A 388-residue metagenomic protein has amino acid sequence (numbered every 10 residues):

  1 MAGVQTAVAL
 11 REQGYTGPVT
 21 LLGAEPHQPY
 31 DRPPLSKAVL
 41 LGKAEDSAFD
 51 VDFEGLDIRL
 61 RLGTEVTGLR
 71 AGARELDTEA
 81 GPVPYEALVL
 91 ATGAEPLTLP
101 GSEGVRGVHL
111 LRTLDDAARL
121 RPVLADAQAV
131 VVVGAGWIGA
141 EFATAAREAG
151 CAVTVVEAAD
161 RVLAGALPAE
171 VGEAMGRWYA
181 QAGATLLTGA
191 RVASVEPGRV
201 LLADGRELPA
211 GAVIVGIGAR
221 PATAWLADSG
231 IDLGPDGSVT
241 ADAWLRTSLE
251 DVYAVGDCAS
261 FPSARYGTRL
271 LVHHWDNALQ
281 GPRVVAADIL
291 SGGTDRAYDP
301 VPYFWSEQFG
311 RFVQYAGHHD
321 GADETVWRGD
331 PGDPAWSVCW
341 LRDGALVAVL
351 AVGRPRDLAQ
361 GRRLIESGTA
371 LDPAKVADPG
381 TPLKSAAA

Functional and structural regions predicted by a protein language model:
M1-A2, A24, R112, V133-G136: Glycine-rich Rossmann-fold phosphate-binding loop(s) that bind the pyrophosphate of adenine dinucleotide cofactors
M1-R59, A145-A166, Q360: Beta1-alpha1 glycine-rich phosphate/pyrophosphate-binding loop at the start of Rossmann-like nucleotide-binding domains
A2-Q5, A9-T16, A24, A38 (+2 more regions): Flexible, glycine-rich terminal cap/loop adjacent to redox cofactors in electron-transfer oxidoreductases
L21, L110, V132-V133, V155: Hydrophobic Val/Ile/Leu positions in short beta-strands of Rossmann-like dinucleotide-binding domains
S47-V131, L201-A203, A212-G216, P221 (+1 more regions): FAD-binding core/adjacent interface of flavoenzyme oxidoreductases
G104-Q128, R199-L201, E207-L279, V284: FAD-site-proximal beta/loop scaffold in flavoenzymes
A129, W137-A193, A297-W305: Rossmann-like dinucleotide-binding cores of NAD(P)H-dependent redox enzymes
C258-P355: Mid-to-C-terminal Rossmann-like scaffold of FAD/NAD(P)H-dependent oxidoreductases
